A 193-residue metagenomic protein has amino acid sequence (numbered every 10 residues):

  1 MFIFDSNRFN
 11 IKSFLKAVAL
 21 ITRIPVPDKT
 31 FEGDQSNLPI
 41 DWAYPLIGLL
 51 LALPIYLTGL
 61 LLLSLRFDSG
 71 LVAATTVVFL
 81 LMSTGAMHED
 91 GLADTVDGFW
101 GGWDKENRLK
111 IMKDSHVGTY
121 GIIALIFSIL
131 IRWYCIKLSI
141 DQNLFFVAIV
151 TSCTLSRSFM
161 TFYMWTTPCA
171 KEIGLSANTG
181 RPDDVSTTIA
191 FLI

Functional and structural regions predicted by a protein language model:
M1-G85, W100-W103, N107-L109, D114 (+1 more regions): Hydrophobic alpha-helical transmembrane segments
G85-G91: Replace "His-x-His-based motif
